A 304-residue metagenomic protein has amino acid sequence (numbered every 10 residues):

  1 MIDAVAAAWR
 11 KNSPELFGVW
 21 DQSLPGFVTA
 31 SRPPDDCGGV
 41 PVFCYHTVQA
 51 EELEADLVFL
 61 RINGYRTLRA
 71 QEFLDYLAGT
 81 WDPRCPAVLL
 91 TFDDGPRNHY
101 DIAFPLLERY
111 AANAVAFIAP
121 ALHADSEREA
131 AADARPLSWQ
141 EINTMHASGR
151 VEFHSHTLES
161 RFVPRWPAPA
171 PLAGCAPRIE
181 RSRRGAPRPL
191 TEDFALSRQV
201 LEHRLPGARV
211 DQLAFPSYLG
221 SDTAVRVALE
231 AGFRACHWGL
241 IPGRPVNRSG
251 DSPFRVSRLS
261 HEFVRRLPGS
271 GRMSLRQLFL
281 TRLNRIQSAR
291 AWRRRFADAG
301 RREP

Functional and structural regions predicted by a protein language model:
I2-V88, F254, R258-S260, E303-P304: N-terminal pre-catalytic segment of deacetylase/amide-hydrolase enzymes
P25-A30, F73-D75, Y100-A103, A130-H146 (+1 more regions): Alpha-helical scaffolding within the catalytic cores of extracellular/periplasmic polymer-degrading hydrolases
V28-T29, L53-L57, F104, W139-N143 (+2 more regions): Generic structural signal for well-ordered alpha-helices, preferentially at hydrophobic/aromatic core positions
F43, C85-V88, E108-L219, V256: Metal-dependent polysaccharide deacetylase catalytic core of the NodB/CE4 family, i.e., the active-site-bearing domain
E52, Y76, N98-Y100, H123-E127 (+3 more regions): Short catalytic/ligand-binding loop motif for oxyanion handling, primarily in non-cytosolic enzymes, centered on
L68-L74, I118-A119, A176-R183, L201-Q212 (+1 more regions): His/Asp/Glu-enriched short active-site or ligand-binding loop at hydrolase and phosphoryl-transfer sites
E262-P304: Extended, intrinsically disordered, low-complexity segments
